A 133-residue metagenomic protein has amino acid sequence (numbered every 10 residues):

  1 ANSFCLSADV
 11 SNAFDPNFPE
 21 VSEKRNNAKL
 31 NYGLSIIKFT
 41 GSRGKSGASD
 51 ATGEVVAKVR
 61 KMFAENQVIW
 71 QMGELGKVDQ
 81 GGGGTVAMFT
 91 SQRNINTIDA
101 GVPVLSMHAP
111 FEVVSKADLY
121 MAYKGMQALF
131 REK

Functional and structural regions predicted by a protein language model:
A1, N66, N96, R131-K133: Secondary-structure transition/capping motifs at alpha-helix termini and the adjoining loop/turn into the next element
A1-E23: Long, well-ordered mid-to-C-terminal structural blocks that present hydrophobic/aromatic surfaces
D15-F18, S22-F111: Active-site-adjacent substrate-binding region of metalloamidase/peptidase-like peptide-processing proteins
V102-K133: His/Asp/Glu-rich mid-to-C-terminal helical/loop segments that flank catalytic regions of hydrolases
